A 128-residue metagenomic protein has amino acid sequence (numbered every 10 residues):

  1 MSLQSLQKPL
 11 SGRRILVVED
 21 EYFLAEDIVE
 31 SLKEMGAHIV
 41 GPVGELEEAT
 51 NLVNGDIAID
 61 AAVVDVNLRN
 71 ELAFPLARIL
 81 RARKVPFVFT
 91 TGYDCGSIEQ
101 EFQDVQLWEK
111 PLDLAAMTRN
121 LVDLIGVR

Functional and structural regions predicted by a protein language model:
M1-R14, E47, Q106, L112-R128: Non-catalytic signal-transmission and effector/linker regions of two-component phosphorelay proteins
E19: Conserved acidic carboxylate
Y22-G41: Two-component/phosphorelay signaling modules centered on CheY-like receiver
P42-A61: Acidic, metal-coordinating helix/loop segments flanking the phosphotransfer/catalytic sites of two-component signaling
D65: Active-site residues of response regulator receiver
R69: The feature encodes the CheY-like receiver
P75, A82-R83, Y93-K110, A115 (+1 more regions): Alpha4 helix (beta4-alpha4-beta5 surface) of REC/receiver domains from two-component response regulators
